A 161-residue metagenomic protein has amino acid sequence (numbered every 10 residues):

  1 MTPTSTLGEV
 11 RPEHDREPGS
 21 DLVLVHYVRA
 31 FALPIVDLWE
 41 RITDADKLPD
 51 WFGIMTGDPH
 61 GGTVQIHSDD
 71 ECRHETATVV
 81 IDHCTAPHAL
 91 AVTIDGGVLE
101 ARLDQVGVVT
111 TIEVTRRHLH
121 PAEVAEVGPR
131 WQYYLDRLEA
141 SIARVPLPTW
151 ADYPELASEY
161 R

Functional and structural regions predicted by a protein language model:
M1-M55: Hydrophobic ligand-binding cavity/cleft-lining segments
T6-E13, P18-G19, L24, D82-H83 (+1 more regions): Beta-strand/loop substructures that line and gate deep hydrophobic ligand-binding cavities in soluble
A30, V36-D37, D46-G96: Glycine-rich portal/gate segments that line the openings of hydrophobic small-molecule binding cavities
P34, D44, A77, V127-R130 (+1 more regions): Amphipathic alpha-helical interface surfaces
G53, P129-R130, R144: Glycine-centered flexibility sites
H60-V64, D70-E71, L103, Y134 (+2 more regions): Charge-rich, low-complexity amphipathic helices in intrinsically disordered tails/linkers adjacent to domains
R73, L119, P148: Glycine-/small-residue-rich active-site loops that bind phosphorylated ligands and cofactors
A140-R161: Short, highly charged C-terminal tails/helix-capping segments
